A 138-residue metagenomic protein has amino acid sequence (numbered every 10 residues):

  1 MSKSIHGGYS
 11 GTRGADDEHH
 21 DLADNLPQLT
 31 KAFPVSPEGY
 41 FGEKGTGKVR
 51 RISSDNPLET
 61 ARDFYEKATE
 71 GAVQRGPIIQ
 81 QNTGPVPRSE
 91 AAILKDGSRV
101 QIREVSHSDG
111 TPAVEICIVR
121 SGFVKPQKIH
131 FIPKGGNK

Functional and structural regions predicted by a protein language model:
M1-P85, C117-S121, P126-K138: Low-complexity, glycine/serine/proline-rich disordered segments that function as export/translocation leaders
T83-H107: Amphipathic, interaction-prone secondary-structure segments
R103-H107, T111-K125: Short, exposed beta-strand-loop hairpins at the edges of beta-sheets in extracellular/periplasmic proteins
